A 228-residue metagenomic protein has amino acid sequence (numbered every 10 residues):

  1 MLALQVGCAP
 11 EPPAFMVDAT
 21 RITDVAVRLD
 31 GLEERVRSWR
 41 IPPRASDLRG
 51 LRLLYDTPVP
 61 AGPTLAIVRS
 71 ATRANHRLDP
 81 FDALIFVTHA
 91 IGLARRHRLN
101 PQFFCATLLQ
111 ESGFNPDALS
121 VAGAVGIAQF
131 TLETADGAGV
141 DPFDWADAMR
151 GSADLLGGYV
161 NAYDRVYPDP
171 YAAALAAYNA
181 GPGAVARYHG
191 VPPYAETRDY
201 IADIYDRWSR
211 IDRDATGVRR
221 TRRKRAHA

Functional and structural regions predicted by a protein language model:
M1-Q5: Bacterial N-terminal signal peptides
E11-I91, R225-H227: N-terminal export signals and maturation junctions of secreted/periplasmic proteins
D56, D136, D169-K224: Catalytic and substrate-binding regions of cell-wall glycan-acting enzymes that process beta-1,4-linked
P60-A61, H76-V87, R96-H97, P101 (+6 more regions): Solvent-exposed, acidic/flexible segments
L84-N115, M149-A153, A174-G181, I204: Short, functionally critical alpha-helical segments immediately adjacent to catalytic or ligand/cofactor-binding
L119-V140, A148-G158, A176, A180-P182 (+1 more regions): Substrate-binding/active-site groove segments that recognize and process beta-1,4-linked N-acetyl-hexosamine
Y163-Y167: Inter-helical turn/loop segments and adjacent helix faces that build the functional surface of alpha-helical bundle
